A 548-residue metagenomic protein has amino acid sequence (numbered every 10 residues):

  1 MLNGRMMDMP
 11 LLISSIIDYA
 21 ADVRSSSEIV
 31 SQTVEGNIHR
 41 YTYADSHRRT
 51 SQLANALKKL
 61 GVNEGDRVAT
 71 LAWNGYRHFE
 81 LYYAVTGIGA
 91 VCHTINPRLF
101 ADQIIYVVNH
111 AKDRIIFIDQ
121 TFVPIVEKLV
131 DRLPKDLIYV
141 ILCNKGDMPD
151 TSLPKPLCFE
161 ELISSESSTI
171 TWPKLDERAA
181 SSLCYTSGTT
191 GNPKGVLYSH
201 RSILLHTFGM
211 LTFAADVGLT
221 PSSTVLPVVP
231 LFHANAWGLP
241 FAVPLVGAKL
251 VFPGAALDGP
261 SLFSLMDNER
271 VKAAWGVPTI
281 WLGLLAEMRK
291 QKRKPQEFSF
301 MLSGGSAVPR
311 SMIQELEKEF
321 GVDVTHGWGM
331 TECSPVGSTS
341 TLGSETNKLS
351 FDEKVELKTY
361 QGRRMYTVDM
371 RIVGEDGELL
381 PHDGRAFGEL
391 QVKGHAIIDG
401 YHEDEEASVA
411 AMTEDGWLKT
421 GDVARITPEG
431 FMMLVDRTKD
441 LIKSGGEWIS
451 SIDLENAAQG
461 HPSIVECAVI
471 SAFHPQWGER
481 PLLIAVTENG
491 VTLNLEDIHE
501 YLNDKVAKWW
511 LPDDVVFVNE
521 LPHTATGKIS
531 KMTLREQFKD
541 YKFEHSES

Functional and structural regions predicted by a protein language model:
L2-L11, E127, M148-A180: Flexible, low-complexity linker/hinge segments
I16, K59-L60, G87-E161, N489-V491: Structural core segment of the AMP-binding/adenylate-forming
I29-G75, F79-Y83, F100-I105, F159-E161: Conserved AMP-binding/adenylate-forming core of the ANL superfamily
L57-V62, E166-A179, L183-L226, G238 (+1 more regions): Conserved adenylate-forming
L99, I105, I116-Q120, A274 (+7 more regions): AMP-binding/adenylate-forming catalytic core of the ANL superfamily
L204-T224, F232-K272, E287-M288: Conserved AMP-binding/adenylation subdomain of ANL enzymes
L245-A248, V271-G276, L285-E356, D369 (+2 more regions): Gly/Ser/Thr-rich phosphate-binding loop
R363-Q391, A410-A411, P428-E429, V491-L495 (+1 more regions): Conserved beta-loop-beta connector loops within the AMP-binding
